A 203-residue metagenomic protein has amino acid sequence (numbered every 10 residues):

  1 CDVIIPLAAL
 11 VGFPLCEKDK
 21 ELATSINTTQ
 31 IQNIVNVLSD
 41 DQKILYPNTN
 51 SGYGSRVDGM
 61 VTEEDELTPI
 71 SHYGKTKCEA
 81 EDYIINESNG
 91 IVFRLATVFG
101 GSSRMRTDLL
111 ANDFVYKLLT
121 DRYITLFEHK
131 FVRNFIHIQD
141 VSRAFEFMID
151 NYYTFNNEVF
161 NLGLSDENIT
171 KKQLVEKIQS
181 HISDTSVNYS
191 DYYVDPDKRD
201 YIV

Functional and structural regions predicted by a protein language model:
C1-S25: NAD(P)H-binding glycine-rich loop region in Rossmannoid oxidoreductase-like domains and their noncatalytic homologs
P6, K43-N48, G52, I91-T97 (+2 more regions): Structural signature of the Rossmann-like NAD(P)-dependent dehydrogenase/reductase core
P6, Q32-I70: Conserved Rossmann-fold NAD(P)-dependent oxidoreductase catalytic core, especially the SDR/UDP-sugar
F13-P14, Y46-M60, H72-C78, V98-S102: Conserved catalytic-site region of short-chain dehydrogenase/reductase
L22-T24, G59, D65, I70-C78 (+3 more regions): Short-chain dehydrogenase/reductase
D82-R133, I138-F147, I178: NAD(P)-dependent short-chain dehydrogenase/reductase
D121-R122, L126-V203: C-terminal substrate-binding subdomain of Rossmann-fold SDR/epimerase-dehydratase oxidoreductases
